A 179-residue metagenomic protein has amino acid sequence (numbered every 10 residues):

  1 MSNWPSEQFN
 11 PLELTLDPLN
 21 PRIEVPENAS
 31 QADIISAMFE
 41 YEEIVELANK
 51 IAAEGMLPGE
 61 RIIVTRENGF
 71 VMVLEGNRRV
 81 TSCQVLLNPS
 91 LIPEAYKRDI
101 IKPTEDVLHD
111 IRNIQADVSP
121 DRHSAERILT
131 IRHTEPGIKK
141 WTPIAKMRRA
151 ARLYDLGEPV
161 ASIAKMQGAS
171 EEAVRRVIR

Functional and structural regions predicted by a protein language model:
M1-T104, D110-D117: Short, charged/polar connector segments at secondary-structure boundaries
I35, K97-I178: Amphipathic, charge-rich alpha-helical segments that serve as recognition/docking helices
